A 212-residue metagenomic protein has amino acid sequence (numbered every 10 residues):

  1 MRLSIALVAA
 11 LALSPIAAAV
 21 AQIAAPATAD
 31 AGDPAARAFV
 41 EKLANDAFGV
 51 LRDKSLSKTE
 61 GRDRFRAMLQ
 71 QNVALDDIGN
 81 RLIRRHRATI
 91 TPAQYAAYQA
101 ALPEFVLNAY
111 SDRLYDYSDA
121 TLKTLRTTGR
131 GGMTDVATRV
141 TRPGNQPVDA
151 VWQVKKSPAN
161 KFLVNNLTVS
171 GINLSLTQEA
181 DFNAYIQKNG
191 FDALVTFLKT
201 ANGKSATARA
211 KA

Functional and structural regions predicted by a protein language model:
M1-S4: Positively charged n-region of N-terminal signal peptides that target proteins for export
A6-P15: Bacterial N-terminal signal peptides
I16-T28: Sec/Tat signal peptide C-region and signal peptidase I cleavage site
A29-Y110: Early exported N-terminus immediately downstream of N-terminal targeting peptides
R87, E104-F105, R142-P143, V169-L174: Solvent-exposed loop/turn segments at secondary-structure junctions within structured extracellular/periplasmic domains
L107-V148, K204-A212: Surface-exposed, charged secondary-structure patches
D149-T177: Short beta-strand edge/turn micro-motifs at domain boundaries
V169-A212: Low-complexity, intrinsically disordered terminal/linker segments enriched in charged and Gly/Pro repeats
